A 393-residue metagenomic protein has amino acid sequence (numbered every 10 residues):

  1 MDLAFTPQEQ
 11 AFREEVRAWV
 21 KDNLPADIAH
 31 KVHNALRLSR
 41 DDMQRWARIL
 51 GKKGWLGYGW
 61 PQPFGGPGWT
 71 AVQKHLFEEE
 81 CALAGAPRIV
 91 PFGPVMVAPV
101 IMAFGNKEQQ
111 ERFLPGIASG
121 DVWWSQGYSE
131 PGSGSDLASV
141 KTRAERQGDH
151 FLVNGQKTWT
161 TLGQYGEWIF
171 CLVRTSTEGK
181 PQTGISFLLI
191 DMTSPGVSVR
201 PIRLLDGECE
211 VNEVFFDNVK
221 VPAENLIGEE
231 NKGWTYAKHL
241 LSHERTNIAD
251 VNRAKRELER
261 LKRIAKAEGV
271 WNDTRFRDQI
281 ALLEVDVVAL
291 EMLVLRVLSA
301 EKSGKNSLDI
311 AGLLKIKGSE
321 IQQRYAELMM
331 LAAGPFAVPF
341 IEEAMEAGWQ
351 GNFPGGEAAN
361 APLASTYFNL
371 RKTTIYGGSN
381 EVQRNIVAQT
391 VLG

Functional and structural regions predicted by a protein language model:
F5, V197-M292, T373, Q389: Glycine-rich beta->alpha junctions and the first turn(s) of the following alpha-helix
L24, V72, L76-F77, M96 (+3 more regions): Glycine-rich phosphate/cofactor-binding loops in nucleotide/flavin-utilizing enzymes
I28-R37, K266, V270-R277, V288-N352: C-terminal helix-coil-helix/basic helical segment that borders enzyme active sites and/or dimer interfaces and provides
Q44, G51-E111, P115-G120, L162-W168 (+6 more regions): Internal helix-loop-helix
G120-Y128, L172: A short, Trp-centered hydrophobic/proline-enriched beta-strand micro-motif
T142-E145: A structural signal for short hydrophobic beta-strand segments in well-ordered beta-sheet cores
D149-H150, N154-R200: A short core secondary-structure module
T158-G163, L205-D206, K372-S379: Glycine-rich phosphate/pyrophosphate-binding beta-alpha loops
